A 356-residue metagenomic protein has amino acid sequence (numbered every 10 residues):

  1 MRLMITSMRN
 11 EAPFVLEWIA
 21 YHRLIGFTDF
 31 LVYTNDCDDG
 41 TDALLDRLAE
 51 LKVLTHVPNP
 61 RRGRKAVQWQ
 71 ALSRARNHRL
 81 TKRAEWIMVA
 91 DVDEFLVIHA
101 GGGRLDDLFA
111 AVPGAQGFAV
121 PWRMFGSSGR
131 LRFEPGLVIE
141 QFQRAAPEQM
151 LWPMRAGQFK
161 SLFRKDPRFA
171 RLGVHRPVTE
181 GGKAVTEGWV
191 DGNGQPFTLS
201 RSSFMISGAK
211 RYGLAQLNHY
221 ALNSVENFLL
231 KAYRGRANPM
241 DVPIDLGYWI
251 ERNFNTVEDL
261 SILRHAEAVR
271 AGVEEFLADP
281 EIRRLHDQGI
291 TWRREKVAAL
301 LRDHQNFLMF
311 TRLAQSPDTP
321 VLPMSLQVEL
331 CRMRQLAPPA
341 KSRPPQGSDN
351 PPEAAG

Functional and structural regions predicted by a protein language model:
M1-A20: N-proximal low-complexity "stem/linker" segments adjacent to membrane-targeting elements
A20-D29: Short, acidic, metal-binding catalytic loop of nucleotide-sugar glycosyltransferases
T28, E85, Q116: Short acidic/polar active-site loop segments enriched in Thr and Asp
T28-D36, V57-P60: Short beta-strand/loop segment that forms part of the nucleotide-sugar
G40-I87, I98-A100: Active-site-proximal specificity loops/subdomain of glycosyltransferases
D91-D93: Short acidic donor-binding/metal-coordinating loop in glycosyltransferase active sites
I98-T319: Catalytic-site signature of metal-activated, phosphate-bearing donor transferases, centered on the GT-A/GT-A-like
D303-G356: C-terminal non-catalytic accessory extensions
